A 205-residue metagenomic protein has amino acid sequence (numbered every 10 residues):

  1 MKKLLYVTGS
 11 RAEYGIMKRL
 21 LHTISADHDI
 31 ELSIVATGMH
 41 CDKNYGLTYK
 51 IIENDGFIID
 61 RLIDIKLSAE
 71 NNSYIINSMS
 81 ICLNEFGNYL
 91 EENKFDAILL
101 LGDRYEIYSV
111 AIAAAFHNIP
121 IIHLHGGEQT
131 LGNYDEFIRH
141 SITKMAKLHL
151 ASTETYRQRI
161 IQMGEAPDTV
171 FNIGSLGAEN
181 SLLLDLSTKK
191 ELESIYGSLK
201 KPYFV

Functional and structural regions predicted by a protein language model:
M1, I58-R61, S73-E92, V170-N172 (+1 more regions): PLP-dependent amino-acid enzyme catalytic core
K3-L5, E31-V35, I122, L148 (+2 more regions): A structural signal for isolated positions on well-ordered beta-strands in alpha/beta enzyme cores
L5-T8, Y14-S25, K66-P167: Active-site and donor-binding regions of nucleotide-sugar-utilizing enzymes
T8, H40-K43, M145-V205: A nucleotide-sugar donor-handling region in carbohydrate enzymes
E13-I16, D42-N44: Short N-terminal binding/cap micro-motifs at the start of the first secondary-structure element
E31-I75, E85: Conserved nucleotide-sugar phosphate-binding/catalytic loop shared by glycosyltransferases and other
I63, L124, I173: Hydrophobic residues at beta-strand termini and immediately following loops that shape nucleotide-binding pockets
